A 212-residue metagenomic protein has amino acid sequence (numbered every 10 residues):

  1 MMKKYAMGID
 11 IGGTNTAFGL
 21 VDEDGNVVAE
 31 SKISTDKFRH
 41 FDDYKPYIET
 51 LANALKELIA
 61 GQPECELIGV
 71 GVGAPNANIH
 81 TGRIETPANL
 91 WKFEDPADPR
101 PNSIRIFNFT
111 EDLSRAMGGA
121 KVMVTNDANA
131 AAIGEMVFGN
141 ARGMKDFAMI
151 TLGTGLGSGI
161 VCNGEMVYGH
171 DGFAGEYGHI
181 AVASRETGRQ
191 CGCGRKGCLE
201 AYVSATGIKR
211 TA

Functional and structural regions predicted by a protein language model:
K3, G19-V21, A29-K32, R39-Y44 (+4 more regions): Glycine/GP-enriched mid-protein hinge/lid loop-to-helix segment characteristic of carbohydrate kinases
K3, M7-I11, N15-N76, H80-R83 (+1 more regions): Conserved phosphate-binding loops in N-terminal lobes of ATP-dependent enzymes of the actin/Hsp70/sugar-kinase
D10, D127, G153: Active-site glycine-centered loops adjacent to acidic/histidine catalytic or metal-binding residues that shape
D10, T86-P87, D98, C193 (+1 more regions): Residue-level detector of alpha-helix boundaries and kinks
N15-A17, A130-A132, G157: Short glycine/serine/threonine-rich phosphate/pyrophosphate-binding segments that cradle anionic phosphate groups
F41, K45, E49-A52, C65-G69 (+1 more regions): Glycine-rich phosphate-binding loop and adjoining helix at the ATP-binding site of ATP-dependent phosphoryl-transfer
